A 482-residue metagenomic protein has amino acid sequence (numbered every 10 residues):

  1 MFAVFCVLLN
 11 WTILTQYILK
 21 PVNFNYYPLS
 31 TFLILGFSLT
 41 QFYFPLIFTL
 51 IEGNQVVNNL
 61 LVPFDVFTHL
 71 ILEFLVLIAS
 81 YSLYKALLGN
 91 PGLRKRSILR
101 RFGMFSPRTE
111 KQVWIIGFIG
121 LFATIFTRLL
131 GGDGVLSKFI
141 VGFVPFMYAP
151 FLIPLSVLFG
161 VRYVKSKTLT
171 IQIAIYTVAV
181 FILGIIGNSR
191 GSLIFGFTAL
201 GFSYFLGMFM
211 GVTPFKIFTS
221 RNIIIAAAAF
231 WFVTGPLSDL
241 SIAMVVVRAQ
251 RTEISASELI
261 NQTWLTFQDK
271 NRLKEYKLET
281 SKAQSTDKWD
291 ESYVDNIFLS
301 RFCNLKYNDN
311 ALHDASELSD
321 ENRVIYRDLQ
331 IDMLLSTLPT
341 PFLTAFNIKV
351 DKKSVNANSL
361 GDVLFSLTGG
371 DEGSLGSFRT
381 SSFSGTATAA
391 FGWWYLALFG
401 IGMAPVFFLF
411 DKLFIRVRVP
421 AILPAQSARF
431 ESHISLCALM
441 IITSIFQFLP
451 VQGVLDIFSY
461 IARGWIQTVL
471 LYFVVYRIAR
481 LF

Functional and structural regions predicted by a protein language model:
M1-L35, G89-R108, V164-K165, I478-F482: Transmembrane signal-anchor hairpin modules in multi-pass inner-membrane enzymes, especially those that act on
A3-I13, T68-P91, M147-F159, A199-S203 (+1 more regions): Hydrophobic cores of alpha-helical transmembrane segments in multi-pass inner/ER membrane proteins, independent
Y17-L19, Y43-N58, I125-V135, Q447-D456: Juxtamembrane "helix-exit" motif on the non-cytosolic side of transmembrane helices
V22-L35, P107-I116, V164-I173, L423-A438: Membrane-interfacial loop-to-transmembrane alpha-helix junctions, especially the N-terminal start
G53-L72, I217-F218, T280-D287: Membrane-interface segments at the starts/ends of alpha-helical transmembrane spans
V56-L61, S82-V246: Membrane-embedded catalytic interface detector for glycan/lipid assembly enzymes
P236-G402: Small-residue-enriched transmembrane helix-hairpin modules in multi-pass membrane proteins
L360-F482: Hydrophobic alpha-helical segments
